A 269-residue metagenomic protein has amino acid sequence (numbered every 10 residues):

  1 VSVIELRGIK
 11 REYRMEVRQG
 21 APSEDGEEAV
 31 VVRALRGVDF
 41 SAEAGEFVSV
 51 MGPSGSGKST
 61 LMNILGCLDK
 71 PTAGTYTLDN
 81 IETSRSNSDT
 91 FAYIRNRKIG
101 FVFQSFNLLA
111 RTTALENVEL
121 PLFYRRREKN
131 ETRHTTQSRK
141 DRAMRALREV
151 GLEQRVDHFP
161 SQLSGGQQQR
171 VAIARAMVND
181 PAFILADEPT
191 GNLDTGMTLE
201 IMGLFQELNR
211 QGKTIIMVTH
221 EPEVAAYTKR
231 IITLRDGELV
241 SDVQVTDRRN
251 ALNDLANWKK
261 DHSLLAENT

Functional and structural regions predicted by a protein language model:
S2-G20, E24-T228: ABC family nucleotide-binding domain
D69, S105, R235-D236, D261-H262: Short, charged low-complexity intrinsically disordered segments located at boundaries of structured domains
I231-T233: Conserved short hydrophobic beta-strand within the ABC ATPase nucleotide-binding domain
E238-L264: Conserved beta-strand-loop-alpha-helix hinge in the C-terminal portion of ABC ATPase nucleotide-binding domains
A266-T269: Short, intrinsically disordered, low-complexity terminal/loop segments
